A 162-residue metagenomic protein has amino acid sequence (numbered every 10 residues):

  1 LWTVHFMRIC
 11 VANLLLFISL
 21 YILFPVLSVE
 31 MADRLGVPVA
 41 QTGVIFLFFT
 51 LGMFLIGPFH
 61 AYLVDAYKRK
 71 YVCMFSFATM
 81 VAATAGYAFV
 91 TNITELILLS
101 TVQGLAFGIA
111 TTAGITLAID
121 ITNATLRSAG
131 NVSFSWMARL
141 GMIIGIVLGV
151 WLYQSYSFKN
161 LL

Functional and structural regions predicted by a protein language model:
W2-G43: Helix-loop boundary and gating motifs at the non-cytosolic
G36, K68, F89-T94: Helix-breaking motifs and short loop linkers at transmembrane-helix boundaries and internal kinks in secondary membrane
T50-P58, M142-I143: Residue-level signature of mid-helix packing/kink "hotspots" within the transmembrane helices of 12-pass Major
I56-K68, Y153: Helix-to-loop junctions at the C-terminal end of transmembrane segments in multipass secondary transporters
Y71-G86: Structural signature of the two symmetry-related core transmembrane helices
A83, T94-V102: Paired small-residue
A110-T122: Intracellular juxtamembrane helix-capping segments at the cytosolic ends of symmetry-related transmembrane helices
V132-I146: Glycine-rich segments within core transmembrane alpha-helices of 12-TM secondary carriers
